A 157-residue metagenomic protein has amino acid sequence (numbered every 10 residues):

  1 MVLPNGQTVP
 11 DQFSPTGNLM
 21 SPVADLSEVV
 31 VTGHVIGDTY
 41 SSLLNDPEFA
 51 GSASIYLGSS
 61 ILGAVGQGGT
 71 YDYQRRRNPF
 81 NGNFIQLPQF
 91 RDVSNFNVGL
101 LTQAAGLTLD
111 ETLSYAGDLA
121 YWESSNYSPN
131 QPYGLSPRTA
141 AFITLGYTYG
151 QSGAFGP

Functional and structural regions predicted by a protein language model:
M1-L100, A104-Y115: Glycine-rich short-loop/terminal segments
F84, L113, D118-Q131: Substrate-binding clefts and substrate-entry loops adjacent to catalytic sites of polymer-processing enzymes acting on
S94-G99, S125-A154: Alpha-helical transmembrane segments that form the membrane-embedded catalytic/substrate-binding core of multi-pass
